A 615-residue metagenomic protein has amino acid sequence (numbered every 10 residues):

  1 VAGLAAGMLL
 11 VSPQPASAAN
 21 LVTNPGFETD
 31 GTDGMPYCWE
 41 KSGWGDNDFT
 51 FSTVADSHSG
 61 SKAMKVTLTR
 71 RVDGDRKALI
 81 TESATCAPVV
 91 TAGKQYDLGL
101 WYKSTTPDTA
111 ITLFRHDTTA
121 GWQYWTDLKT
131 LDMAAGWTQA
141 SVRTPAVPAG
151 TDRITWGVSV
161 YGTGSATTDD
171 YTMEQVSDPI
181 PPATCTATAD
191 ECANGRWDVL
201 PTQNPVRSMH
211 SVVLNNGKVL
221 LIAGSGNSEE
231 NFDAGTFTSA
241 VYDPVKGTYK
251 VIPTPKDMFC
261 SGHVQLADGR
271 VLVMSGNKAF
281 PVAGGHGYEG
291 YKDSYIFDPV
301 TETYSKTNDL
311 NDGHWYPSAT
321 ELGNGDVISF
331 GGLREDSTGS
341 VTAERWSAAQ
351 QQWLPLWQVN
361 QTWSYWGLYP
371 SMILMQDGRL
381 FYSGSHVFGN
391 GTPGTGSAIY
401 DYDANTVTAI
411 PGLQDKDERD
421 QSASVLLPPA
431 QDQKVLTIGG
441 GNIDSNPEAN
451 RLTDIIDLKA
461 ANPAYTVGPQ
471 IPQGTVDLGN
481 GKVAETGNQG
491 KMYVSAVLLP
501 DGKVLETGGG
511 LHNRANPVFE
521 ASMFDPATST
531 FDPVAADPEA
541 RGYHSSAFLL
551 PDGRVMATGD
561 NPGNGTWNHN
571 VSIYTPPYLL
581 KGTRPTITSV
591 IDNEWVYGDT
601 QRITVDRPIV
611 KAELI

Functional and structural regions predicted by a protein language model:
V1-A18: Secretory targeting and sorting signals
A2-G3, V158, E302: Short, functionally important structural connectors and interaction interfaces within domains
L4, P25, G150, N593-E594: Compositionally biased, intrinsically disordered low-complexity segments
A5, P36, P148, S177 (+3 more regions): Alpha-helix initiation/capping motif
A18-T186: Extracellular and organelle-lumenal recognition/adhesion modules and their flexible linkers in secreted
P181-I615: Kelch-like beta-propeller repeat domains
